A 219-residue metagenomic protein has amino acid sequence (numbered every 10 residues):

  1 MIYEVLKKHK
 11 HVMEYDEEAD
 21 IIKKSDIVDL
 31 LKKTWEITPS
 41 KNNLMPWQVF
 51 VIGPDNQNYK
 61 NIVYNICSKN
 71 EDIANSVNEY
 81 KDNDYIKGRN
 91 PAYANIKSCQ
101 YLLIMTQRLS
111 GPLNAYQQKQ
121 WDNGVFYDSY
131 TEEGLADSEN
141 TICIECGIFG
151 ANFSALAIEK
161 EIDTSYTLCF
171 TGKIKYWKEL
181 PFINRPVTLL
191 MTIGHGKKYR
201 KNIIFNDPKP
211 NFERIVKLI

Functional and structural regions predicted by a protein language model:
M1-R108, P112, K217-I219: N-terminal amphipathic, basic helical "cap/leader" segment at the start of enzyme domains
I2-E14, P186-I219: C-terminal helix-cap and adjacent tail motif
L30-W35, L103, L109, K119-K178: Small-aliphatic-rich amphipathic alpha-helix that forms the alpha element of a beta-alpha
C67-S68, F182-N184: Short, hinge-like loop/turn segments at secondary-structure boundaries
C99-Y101, K160, V187-L189: Generic beta-strand structural signal
S110-L113, K198-R200: Short, acidic Gly/Pro/Ser/Thr-rich loop/turn segments
N114-Q118, C169, N202: A short secondary-structure junction signal
